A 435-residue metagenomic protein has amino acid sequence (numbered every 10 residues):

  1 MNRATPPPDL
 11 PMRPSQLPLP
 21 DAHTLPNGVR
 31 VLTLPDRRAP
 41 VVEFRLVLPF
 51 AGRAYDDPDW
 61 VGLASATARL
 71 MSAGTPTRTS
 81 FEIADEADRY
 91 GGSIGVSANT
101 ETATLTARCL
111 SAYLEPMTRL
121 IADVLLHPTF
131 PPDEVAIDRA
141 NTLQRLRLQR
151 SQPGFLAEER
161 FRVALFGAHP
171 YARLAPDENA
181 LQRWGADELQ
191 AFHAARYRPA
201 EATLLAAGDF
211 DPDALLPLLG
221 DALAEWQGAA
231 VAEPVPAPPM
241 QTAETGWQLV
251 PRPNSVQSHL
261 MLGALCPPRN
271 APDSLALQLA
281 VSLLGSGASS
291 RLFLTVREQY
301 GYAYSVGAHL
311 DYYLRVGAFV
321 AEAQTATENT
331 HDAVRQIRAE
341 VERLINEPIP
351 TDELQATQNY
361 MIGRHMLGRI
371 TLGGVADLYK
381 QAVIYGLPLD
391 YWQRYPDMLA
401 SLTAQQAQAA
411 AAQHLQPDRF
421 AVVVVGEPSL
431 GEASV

Functional and structural regions predicted by a protein language model:
M1-P8, T24, E82-A232, Q299-V435: Charge-rich, well-structured scaffold segments of protease-associated domains
N2-V42: N- or domain-start disorder-to-order transition segments that initiate the globular core
S15-L17, D88, E244: Residues that act as N-cap/strand-start positions at coil-to-secondary-structure junctions
V29, L34-G52, V61-L63, V231-S290 (+1 more regions): His/Glu-based metal-binding/catalytic segments typifying zinc-dependent metallopeptidases
D36-R38, P49-A51, T75-P76, L110-A112 (+5 more regions): Solvent-exposed coil/turn segments that connect beta secondary-structure elements in extracytoplasmic/periplasmic
E43-R108, S151, S286-Y302, Y313: M16/MPP (pitrilysin/insulinase) zinc-metallopeptidase core fold and M16-derived inactive scaffolds
D57-P58, Q149-F155, R269-L275: Structural motif
